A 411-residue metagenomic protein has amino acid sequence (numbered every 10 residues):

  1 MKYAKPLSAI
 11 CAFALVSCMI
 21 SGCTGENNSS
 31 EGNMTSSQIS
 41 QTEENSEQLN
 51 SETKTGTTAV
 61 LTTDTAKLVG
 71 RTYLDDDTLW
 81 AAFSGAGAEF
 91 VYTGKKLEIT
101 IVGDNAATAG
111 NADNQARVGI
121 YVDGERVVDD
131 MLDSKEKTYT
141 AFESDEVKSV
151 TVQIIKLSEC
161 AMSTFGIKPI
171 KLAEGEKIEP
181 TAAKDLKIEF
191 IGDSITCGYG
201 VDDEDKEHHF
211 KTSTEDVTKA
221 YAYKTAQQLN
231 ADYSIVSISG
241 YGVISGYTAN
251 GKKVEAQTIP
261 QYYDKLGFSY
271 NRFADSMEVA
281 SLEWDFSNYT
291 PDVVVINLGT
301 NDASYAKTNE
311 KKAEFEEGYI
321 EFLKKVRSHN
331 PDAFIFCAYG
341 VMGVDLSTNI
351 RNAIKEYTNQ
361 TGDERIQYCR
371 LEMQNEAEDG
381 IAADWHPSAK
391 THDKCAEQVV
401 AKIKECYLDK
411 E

Functional and structural regions predicted by a protein language model:
K2-S8, G22-I191, I195-V217, E411: N-terminal secretory targeting modules
A14-M19: Hydrophobic core
G85, V201, E207-N309, V341-I350 (+1 more regions): Conserved SGNH/GDSL esterase-like catalytic core that processes O-acyl groups on lipids and polysaccharides
K187-I191, T196, Y233-S237, D292-N297 (+2 more regions): Structural recognition of the beta-strand scaffold that forms the well-ordered cores of secreted hydrolase catalytic
F315, Y319, H392: Aromatic/hydrophobic pocket-lining residues that form the small-molecule binding cavity in soluble enzyme cores
P331-D332, G362: Proline-centered flexible-loop/turn and helix-kink motifs
V341-E411: Catalytic His-Asp segment of secreted/periplasmic serine-dependent ester chemistry enzymes
